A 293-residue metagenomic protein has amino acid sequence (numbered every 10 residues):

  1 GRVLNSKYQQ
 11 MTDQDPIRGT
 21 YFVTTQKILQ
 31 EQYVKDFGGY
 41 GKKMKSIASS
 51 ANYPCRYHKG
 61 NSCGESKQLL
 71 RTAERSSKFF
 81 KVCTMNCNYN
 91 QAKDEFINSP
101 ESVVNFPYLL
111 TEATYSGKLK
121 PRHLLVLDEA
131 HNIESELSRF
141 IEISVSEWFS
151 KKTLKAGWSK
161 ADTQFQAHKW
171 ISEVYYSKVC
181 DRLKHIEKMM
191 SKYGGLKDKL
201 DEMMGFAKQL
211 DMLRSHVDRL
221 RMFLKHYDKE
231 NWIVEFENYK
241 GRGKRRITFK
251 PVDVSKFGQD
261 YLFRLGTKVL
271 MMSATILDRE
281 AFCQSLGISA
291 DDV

Functional and structural regions predicted by a protein language model:
G1-V3: Walker A/P-loop
N5-Y57: Conserved Walker A/P-loop ATP-binding site and its immediately adjacent core in helicase/helicase-like ATPase domains
D13, K42-F80, F96, A113-V293: Conserved coupling segment at the C-terminus of the helicase ATP-binding
T20-T24, S102-N105, V126-L127, K268-S273: Structural recognition of the conserved hydrophobic beta-strand(s) that form the central parallel beta-sheet of P-loop
K27, F106-P107, V252, I276: Alpha-helix N-cap/helix-start capping motif
V82-N86, V103: Outer-membrane beta-barrel transmembrane strand signature
N88-K93: Conserved helicase ATPase core of P-loop NTP-dependent helicases/translocases
F96-T111: Conserved two-lobed SF2 helicase motor
